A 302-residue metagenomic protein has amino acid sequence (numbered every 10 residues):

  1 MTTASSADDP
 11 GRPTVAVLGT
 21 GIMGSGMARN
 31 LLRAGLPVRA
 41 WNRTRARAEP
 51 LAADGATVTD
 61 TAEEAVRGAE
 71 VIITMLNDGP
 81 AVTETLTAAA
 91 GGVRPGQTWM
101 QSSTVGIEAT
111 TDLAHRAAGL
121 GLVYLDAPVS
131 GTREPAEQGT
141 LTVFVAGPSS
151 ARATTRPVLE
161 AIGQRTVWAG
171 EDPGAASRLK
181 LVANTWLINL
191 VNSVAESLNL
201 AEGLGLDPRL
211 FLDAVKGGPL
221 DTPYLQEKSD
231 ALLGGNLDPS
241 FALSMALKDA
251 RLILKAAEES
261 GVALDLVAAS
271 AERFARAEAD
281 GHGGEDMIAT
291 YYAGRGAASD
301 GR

Functional and structural regions predicted by a protein language model:
T2-M75, Q97: NAD(P)+-binding Rossmann beta1-loop-alpha1 motif at the extreme N-terminus of oxidoreductases
T2-T3, G281-R302: NAD(P)-dependent dehydrogenase/reductase Rossmann-like domain
M27-A28, R47, L113, V158 (+1 more regions): Hydrophobic residues within alpha-helices that form the first helical element adjacent to the glycine-rich loop
A62-L122: Rossmann-fold NAD(P) dinucleotide-binding segment
T85, T104-N184: Rossmann-fold dinucleotide-binding core
Q138-G139, V143-V145, V167, P173-L204 (+2 more regions): Active-site-proximal catalytic alpha-helix in oxidoreductases
S177, W186, D221-G283, R302: Interdomain hinge/lid region at the active-site interface of Rossmann-like NAD(P)-dependent oxidoreductases
